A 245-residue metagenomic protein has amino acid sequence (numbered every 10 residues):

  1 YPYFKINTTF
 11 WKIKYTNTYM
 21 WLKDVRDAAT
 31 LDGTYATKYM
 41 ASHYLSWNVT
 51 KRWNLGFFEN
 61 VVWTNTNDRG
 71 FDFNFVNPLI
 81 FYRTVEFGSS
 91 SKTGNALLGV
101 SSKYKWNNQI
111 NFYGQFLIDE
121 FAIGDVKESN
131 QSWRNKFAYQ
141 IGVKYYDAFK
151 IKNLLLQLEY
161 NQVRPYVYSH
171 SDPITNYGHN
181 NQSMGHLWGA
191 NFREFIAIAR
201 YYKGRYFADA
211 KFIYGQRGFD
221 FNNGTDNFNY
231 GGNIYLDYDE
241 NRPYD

Functional and structural regions predicted by a protein language model:
Y1-G56: Internal, well-ordered domain-core segments that constitute the primary functional module of diverse proteins
N48, W53-D245: Exposed, low-structure sequence patches enriched in small/polar residues
